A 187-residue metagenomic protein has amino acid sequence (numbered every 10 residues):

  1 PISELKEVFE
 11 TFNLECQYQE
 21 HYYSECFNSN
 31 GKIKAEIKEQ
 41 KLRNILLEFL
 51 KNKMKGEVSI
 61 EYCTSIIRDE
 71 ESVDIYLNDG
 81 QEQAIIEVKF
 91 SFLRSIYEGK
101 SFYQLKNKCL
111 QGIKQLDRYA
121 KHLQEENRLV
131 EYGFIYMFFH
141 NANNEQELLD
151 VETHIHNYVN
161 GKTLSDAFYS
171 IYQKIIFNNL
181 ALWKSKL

Functional and structural regions predicted by a protein language model:
P1-I37: Interdomain/boundary linker segments immediately adjacent to catalytic/signaling cores
L5-K6, R43-N44, K106-D117, D150-L164: Well-ordered, non-membrane alpha-helical segments in soluble/globular domains
N30-I37, C63-I66, G99-Q111: Short, contiguous acidic/charged loop-to-helix segments that flank catalytic cores in large enzymes
L47-E70, D74-I75: A short acidic/basic microdomain associated with nuclease active sites
Y76-L93: Active-site beta-strand-loop-beta-strand hairpin of nuclease catalytic cores that positions key catalytic residues
S91-R118, H122: Mg2+/Mn2+-dependent nuclease catalytic core
C109, D117-N157: Nucleic-acid nuclease catalytic cores
A142-L187: Polybasic (Lys/Arg-rich)
